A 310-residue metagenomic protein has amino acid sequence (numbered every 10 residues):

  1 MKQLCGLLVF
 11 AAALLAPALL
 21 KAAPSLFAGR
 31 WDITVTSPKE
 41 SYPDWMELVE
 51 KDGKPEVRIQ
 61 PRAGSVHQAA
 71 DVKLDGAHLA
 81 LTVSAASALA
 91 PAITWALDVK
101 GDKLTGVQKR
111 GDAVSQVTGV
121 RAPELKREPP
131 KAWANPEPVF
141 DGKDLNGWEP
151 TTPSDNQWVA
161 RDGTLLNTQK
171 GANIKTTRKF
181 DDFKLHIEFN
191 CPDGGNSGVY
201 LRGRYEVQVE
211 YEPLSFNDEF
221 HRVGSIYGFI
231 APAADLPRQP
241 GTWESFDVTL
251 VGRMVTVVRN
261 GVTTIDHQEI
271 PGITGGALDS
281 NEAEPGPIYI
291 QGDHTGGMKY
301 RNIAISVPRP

Functional and structural regions predicted by a protein language model:
M1-L4: Positively charged n-region of N-terminal signal peptides that target proteins for export
G6-A18: Bacterial N-terminal signal peptides
A23-P310: Carbohydrate-interacting regions of secretory-pathway proteins
